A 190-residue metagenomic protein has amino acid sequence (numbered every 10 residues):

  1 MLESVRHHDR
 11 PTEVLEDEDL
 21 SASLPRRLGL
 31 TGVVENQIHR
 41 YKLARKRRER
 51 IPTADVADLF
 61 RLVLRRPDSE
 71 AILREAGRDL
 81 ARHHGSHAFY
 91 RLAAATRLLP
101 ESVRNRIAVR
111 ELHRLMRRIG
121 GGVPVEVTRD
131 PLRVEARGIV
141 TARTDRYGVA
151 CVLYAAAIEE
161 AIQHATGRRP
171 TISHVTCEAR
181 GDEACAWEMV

Functional and structural regions predicted by a protein language model:
M1-P131, T141-V149, G181-D182, V190: N-terminal accessory segment detector
P124-E178: Short, hydrophobic/π-rich interface segment
I172-V190: Beta-rich nucleic-acid/ligand-interaction surfaces
